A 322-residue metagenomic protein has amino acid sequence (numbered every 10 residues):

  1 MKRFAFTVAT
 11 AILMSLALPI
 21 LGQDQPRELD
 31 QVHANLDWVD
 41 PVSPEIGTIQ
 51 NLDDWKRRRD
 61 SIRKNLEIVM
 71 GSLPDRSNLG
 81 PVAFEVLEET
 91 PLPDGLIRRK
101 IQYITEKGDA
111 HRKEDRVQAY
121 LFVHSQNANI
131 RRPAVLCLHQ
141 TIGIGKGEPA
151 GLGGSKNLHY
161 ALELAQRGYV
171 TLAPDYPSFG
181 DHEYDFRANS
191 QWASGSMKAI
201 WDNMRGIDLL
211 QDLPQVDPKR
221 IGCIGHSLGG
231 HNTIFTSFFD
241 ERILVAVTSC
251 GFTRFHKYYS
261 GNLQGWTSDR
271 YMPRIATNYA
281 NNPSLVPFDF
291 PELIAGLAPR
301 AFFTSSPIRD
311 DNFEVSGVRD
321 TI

Functional and structural regions predicted by a protein language model:
G22-P74: N-terminal pre-domain segments of enzymes
D60, I68, L73-I130: N-terminal cap/lid segment of alpha/beta-hydrolase-fold proteins
A128-Q215, K219, F239, Y259-Q264: Cap/lid segment of the alpha/beta-hydrolase catalytic domain
C223-G225, S249: Short beta-strand immediately N-terminal to the catalytic nucleophile in serine-hydrolase-like folds
G225-G229, T233: Gly/Ala-rich beta-loop-alpha elbow adjacent to hydrolase catalytic centers
V245-L293, E314-I322: Mobile cap/lid helix-loop segments that gate and shape the active-site cleft of serine hydrolases
A298-R300, T304-F313: Conserved strand-to-loop "acid loop" that flanks and positions the catalytic carboxylate
